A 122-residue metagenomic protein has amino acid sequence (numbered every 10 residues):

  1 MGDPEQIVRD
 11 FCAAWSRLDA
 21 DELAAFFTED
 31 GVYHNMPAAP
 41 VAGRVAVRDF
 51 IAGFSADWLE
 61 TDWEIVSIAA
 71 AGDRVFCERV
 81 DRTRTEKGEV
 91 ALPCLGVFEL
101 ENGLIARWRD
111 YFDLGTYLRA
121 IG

Functional and structural regions predicted by a protein language model:
M1-E29, A120-I121: Short, low-complexity N-terminal intrinsically disordered segments enriched in polar/charged residues
F11, L23-A24, G31, G43 (+4 more regions): Hydrophobic pocket/interface hotspot
A20-G72: A solvent-exposed, acidic/Ser-Thr-rich amphipathic alpha-helical stretch
L59, G88-V90: Short loop/turn motifs at secondary-structure junctions and domain boundaries
W63-A69, V80-R82, P93-F98: Hydrophobic/aromatic beta-strand elements that line small-molecule binding cavities or substrate pockets in beta-rich
F76, V90-L92: Anionic, Ser/Thr-rich low-complexity intrinsically disordered regions
R84-E86, G103, D113-G115: Short coil/turn motifs at secondary-structure junctions
R109-G122: Low-complexity, intrinsically disordered terminal/linker segments enriched in charged and Gly/Pro repeats
